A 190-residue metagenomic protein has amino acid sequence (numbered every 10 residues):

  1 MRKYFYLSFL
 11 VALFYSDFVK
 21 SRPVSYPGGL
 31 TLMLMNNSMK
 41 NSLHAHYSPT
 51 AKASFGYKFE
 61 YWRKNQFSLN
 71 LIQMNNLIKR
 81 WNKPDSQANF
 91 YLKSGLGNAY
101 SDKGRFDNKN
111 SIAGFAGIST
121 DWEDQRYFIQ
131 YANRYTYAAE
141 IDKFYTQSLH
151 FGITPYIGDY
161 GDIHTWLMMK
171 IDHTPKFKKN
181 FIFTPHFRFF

Functional and structural regions predicted by a protein language model:
M1-V24: Cleavable N-terminal export/targeting peptides
D17-V19, Y135, T174: Intrinsic disorder/low-complexity detector
R22-P155, D162-M169, N180-I182, H186-F190: Transmembrane beta-barrel domains of bacterial outer-membrane proteins
M169, H173-P175: Acidic, glycine-rich flexible loop segments
